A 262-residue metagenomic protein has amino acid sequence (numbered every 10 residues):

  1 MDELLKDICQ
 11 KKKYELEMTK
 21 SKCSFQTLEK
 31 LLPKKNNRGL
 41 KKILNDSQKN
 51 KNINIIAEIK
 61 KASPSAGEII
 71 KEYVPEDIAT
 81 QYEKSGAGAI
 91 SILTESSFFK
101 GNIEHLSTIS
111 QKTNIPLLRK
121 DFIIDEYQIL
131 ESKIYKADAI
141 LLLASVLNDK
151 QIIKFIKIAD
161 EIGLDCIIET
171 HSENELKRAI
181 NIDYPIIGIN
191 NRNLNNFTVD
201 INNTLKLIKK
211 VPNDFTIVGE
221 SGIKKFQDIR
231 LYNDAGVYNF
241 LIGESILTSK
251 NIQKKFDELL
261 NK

Functional and structural regions predicted by a protein language model:
D2-I70: An N-cap/entry alpha-helix motif that binds or orients negatively charged groups
I8, A57, Y82, S132 (+4 more regions): Conserved, mostly hydrophobic/aromatic
K11, E58-A62, E95, F122 (+5 more regions): Active-site beta-loop-alpha junctions enriched in small/polar residues
N54, I59, S65-I167, E173-R178 (+1 more regions): N-terminal active-site wall of soluble small-molecule enzyme domains
I124-K136, S172-I182, G219, I223-I242: Catalytic cores of alpha/beta
E131-Q151, G188-F197, V237-F256: Glycine-rich phosphate-binding active-site loops on the catalytic face of alpha/beta enzymes
I186-I242: Catalytic-face loop-and-helix region of soluble metabolic enzyme cores
K206-K210, N233, T248-K262: C-terminal helical cap(s) of enzyme catalytic domains, especially alpha/beta-barrels
